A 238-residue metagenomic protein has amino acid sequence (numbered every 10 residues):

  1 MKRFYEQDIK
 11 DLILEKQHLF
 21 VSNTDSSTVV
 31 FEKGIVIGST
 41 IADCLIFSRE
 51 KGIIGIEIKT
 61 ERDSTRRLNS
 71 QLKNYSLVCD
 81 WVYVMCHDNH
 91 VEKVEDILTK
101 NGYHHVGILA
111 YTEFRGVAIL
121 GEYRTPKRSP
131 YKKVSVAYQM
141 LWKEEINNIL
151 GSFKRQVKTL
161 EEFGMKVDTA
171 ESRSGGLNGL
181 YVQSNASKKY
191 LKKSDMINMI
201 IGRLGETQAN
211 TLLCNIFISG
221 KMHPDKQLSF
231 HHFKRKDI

Functional and structural regions predicted by a protein language model:
K2-E50: Active-site metal-binding core of divalent-cation-utilizing nuclease and nuclease-like domains
R3, L14-K16, F20, E50 (+3 more regions): Catalytic phosphate/metal-binding cores of nucleic-acid and nucleotide-processing enzymes, i.e., regions that mediate
K33-G34, E57-K59, M85-D88, Y111: Short His-Asn-centered micro-motif
C44-I46, G52-R62: Conserved catalytic cores of phosphodiester-cleaving nucleases, focusing on short active-site segments
S48-K51, T112-R115: Short acidic-glycine loop/turn motifs at beta-strand connectors
I54, E61, T99-N101, H231-D237: Peripheral peptide segments
D63-N101, G107-L109: Catalytic cores of nucleic-acid endonucleases
F114-I218: A conserved mid-domain beta-alpha-beta active-site/ligand-binding segment of alpha/beta enzyme cores
